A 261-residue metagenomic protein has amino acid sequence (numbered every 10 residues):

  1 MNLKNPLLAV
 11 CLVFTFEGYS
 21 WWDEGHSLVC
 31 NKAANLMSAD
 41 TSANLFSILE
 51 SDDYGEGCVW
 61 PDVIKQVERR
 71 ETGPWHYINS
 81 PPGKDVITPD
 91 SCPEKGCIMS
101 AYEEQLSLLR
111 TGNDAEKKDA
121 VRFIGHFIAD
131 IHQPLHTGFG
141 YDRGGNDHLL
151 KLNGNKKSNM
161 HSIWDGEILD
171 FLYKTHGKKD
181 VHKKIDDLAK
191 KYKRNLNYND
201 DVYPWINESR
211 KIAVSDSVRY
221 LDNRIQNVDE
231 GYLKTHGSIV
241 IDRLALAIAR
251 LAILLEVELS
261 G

Functional and structural regions predicted by a protein language model:
N2-A9: Sec-dependent signal peptide recognition, specifically the positively charged N-region followed immediately by
T15-E17: N-terminal signal peptide c-region/cleavage motif recognized by signal peptidases
Y19-F127, P134, F139-G261: N-terminal, motif-rich segments that launch catalysis or mediate targeting to/interaction with membranes, typified by
